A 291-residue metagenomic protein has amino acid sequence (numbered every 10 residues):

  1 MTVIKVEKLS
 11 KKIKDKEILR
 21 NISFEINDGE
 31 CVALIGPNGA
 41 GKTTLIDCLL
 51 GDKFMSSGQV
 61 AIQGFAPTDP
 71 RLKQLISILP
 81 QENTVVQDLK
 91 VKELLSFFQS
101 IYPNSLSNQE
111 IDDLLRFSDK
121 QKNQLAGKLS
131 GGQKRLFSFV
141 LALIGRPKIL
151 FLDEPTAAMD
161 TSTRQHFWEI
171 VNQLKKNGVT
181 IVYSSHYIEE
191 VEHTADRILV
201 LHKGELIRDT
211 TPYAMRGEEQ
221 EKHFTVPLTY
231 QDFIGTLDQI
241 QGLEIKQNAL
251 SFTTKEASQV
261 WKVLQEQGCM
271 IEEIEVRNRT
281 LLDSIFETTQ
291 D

Functional and structural regions predicted by a protein language model:
I4, L19-N21, K73: Conserved structural motif at the start of ABC-family nucleotide-binding domains
I35-P37: The feature captures the beta-strand-to-loop junction immediately N-terminal to the Walker
G51, G58-L72: Conserved ABC transporter NBD signature motif
F139: Hydrophobic anchor residue at the start of the ABC signature
L150-E154: Catalytic Walker B motif of ABC-type/P-loop ATPase nucleotide-binding domains
W168-T253: ABC transporter nucleotide-binding domain
E221-D291: Short, charged/small-residue-rich alpha-helical element at the C-terminal edge of ABC transporter nucleotide-binding
